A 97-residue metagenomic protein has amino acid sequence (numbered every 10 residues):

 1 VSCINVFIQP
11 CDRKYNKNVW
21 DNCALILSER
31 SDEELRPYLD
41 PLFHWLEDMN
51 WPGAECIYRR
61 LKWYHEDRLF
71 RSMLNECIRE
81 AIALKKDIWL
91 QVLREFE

Functional and structural regions predicted by a protein language model:
V1, K17-E33, H44-D48, P52-Y64 (+1 more regions): Structural detector for internal amphipathic alpha-helices that build alpha-solenoid repeat scaffolds
S2-C11, D32-H44, E66-R79: Amphipathic alpha-helical scaffolding segments comprising HEAT/armadillo-like alpha-solenoid repeats
D12-N16: Conserved helix-adjacent loop modules within structured domains
M49, E80-A81: Alpha-helical junction/boundary sensor with strong preference for TPR arrays
